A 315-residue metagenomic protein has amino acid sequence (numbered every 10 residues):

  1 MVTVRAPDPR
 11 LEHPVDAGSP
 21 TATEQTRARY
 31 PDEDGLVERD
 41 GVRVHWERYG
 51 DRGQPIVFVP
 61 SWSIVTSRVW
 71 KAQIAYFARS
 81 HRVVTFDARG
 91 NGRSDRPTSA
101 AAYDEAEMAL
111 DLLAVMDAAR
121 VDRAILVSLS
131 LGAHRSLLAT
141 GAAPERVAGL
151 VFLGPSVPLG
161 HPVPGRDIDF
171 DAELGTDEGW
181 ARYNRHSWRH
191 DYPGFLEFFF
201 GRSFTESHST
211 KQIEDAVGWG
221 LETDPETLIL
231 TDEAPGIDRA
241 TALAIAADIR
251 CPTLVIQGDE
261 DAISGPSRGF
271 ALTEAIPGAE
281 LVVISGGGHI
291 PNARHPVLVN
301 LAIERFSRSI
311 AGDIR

Functional and structural regions predicted by a protein language model:
M1-P60, R79-H81, V121-D122, E304-R315: Alpha/beta-hydrolase fold catalytic core
V42-A101: Conserved HGGG/HGGXW glycine-rich cap/lid loop of the alpha/beta-hydrolase fold
K71, T85-L131, L301: Active-site loop/oxyanion-hole signature of alpha/beta-hydrolase fold enzymes
L137, G141, A148-H186: Flexible "cap/lid" loop of the alpha/beta hydrolase fold
H161, R182-A240, I245: Conserved alpha/beta-hydrolase catalytic His-Asp/Glu region
I249, V255-Q257: Short beta-strand/loop motif that positions the catalytic acidic residue of the alpha/beta-hydrolase fold
E260-S264: Acidic catalytic loop of the alpha/beta-hydrolase fold
G278-R315: Catalytic active-site module of serine/aspartate enzymes centered on a nucleophile-bearing elbow/loop
